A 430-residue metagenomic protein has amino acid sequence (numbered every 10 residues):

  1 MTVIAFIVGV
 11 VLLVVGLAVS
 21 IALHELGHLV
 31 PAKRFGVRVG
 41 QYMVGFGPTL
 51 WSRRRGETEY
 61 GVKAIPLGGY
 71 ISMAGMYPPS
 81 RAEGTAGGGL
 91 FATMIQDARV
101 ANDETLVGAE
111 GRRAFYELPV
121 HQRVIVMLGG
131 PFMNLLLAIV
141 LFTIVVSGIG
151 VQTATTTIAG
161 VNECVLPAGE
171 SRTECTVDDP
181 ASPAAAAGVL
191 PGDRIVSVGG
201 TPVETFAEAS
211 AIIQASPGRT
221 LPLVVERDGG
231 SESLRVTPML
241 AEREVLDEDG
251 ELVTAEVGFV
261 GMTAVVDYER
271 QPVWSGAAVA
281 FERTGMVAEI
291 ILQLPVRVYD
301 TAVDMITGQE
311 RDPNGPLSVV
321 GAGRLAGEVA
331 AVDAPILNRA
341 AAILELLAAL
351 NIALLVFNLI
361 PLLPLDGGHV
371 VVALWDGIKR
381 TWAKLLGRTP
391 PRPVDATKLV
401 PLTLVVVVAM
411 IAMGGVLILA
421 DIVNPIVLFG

Functional and structural regions predicted by a protein language model:
I4-L106, E110, V356-K384: Small-residue-rich helix-interface/hinge motifs
A5, G9-L13, L118-M127, A342-L346: Residue-level signature of transmembrane alpha-helical entry/exit and packing/kink sites in multi-pass membrane
H24, V62, G130, A184 (+9 more regions): Terminal peptide-recognition signature
R34, T58, G69, M73-M76 (+3 more regions): Internal alpha-helical transmembrane segments
E110-V120, N162-P167, E248-V356, L374-P401 (+1 more regions): Functional transmembrane alpha-helices
P180, A184-A207, T284: Conserved PDZ fold ligand-binding element
L190, V196-S197, S210-A255: PDZ-domain C-terminal substructure recognizer with occasional recognition of PDZ-binding tails
L399-D421: Final/C-terminal transmembrane alpha-helix of multipass membrane proteins
